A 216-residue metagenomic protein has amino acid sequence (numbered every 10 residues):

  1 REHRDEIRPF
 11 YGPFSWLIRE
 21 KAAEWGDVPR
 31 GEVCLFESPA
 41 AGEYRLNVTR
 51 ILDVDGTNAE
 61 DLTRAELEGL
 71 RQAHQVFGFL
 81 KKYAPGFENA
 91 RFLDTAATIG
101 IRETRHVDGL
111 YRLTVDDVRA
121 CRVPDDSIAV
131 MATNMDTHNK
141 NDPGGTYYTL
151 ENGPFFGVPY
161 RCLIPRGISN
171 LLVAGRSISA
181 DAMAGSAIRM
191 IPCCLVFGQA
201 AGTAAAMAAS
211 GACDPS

Functional and structural regions predicted by a protein language model:
R1-S216: Flavin (FAD/FMN)-binding glycine-rich loop and adjacent Rossmann-like elements that form
